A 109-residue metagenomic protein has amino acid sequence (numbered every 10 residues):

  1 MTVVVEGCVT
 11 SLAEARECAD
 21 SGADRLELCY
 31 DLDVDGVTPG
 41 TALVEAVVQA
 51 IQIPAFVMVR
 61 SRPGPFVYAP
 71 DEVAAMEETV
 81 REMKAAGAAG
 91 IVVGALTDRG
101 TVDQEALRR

Functional and structural regions predicted by a protein language model:
M1-D24, D31: N-terminal pre-domain/capping segments
V3-G7, L26-L28, A55-V59, I91-V93: Hydrophobic faces of well-ordered beta-strands that scaffold small-molecule active sites in alpha/beta enzyme cores
L12-A13, L32-F56, P70-A75, A95-R109: Active-site-adjacent beta->alpha loops and helix N-cap segments on the catalytic face of soluble alpha/beta enzymes
C18, V47, M83: Conserved, mostly hydrophobic/aromatic
S21, A50, A85-G87: Structural motif
P63-Y68: A short acidic, helix-capping loop that chelates divalent metal ions and anchors anionic groups
E78-V102: Ordered, amphipathic secondary-structure segments that act as subunit-interaction surfaces in large macromolecular
